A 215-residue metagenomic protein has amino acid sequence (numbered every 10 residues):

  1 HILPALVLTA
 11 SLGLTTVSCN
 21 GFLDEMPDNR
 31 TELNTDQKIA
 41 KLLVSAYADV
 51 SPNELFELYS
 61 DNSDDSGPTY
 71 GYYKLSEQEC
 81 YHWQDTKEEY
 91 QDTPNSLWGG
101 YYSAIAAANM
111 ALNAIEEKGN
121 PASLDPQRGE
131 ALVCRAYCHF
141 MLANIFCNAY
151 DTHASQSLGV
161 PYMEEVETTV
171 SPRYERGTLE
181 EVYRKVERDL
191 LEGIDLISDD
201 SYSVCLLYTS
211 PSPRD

Functional and structural regions predicted by a protein language model:
H1-V17: Sec-dependent bacterial lipoprotein signal peptides
C19-S63, Y202: Membrane-proximal, proline-rich intrinsically disordered regions
L23, P27, A143-Y150: Short amphipathic alpha-helical interaction/hinge segments
S66-E89, Y162: Short alpha-helical hairpin
Q78-F146, G177-E180, E192-V204: Conserved, well-structured interaction surfaces
I145-R184: Short coil/linker segments at helix-helix boundaries
Y208-D215: Conserved small/polar residues in nucleotide/adenosyl-binding loops
